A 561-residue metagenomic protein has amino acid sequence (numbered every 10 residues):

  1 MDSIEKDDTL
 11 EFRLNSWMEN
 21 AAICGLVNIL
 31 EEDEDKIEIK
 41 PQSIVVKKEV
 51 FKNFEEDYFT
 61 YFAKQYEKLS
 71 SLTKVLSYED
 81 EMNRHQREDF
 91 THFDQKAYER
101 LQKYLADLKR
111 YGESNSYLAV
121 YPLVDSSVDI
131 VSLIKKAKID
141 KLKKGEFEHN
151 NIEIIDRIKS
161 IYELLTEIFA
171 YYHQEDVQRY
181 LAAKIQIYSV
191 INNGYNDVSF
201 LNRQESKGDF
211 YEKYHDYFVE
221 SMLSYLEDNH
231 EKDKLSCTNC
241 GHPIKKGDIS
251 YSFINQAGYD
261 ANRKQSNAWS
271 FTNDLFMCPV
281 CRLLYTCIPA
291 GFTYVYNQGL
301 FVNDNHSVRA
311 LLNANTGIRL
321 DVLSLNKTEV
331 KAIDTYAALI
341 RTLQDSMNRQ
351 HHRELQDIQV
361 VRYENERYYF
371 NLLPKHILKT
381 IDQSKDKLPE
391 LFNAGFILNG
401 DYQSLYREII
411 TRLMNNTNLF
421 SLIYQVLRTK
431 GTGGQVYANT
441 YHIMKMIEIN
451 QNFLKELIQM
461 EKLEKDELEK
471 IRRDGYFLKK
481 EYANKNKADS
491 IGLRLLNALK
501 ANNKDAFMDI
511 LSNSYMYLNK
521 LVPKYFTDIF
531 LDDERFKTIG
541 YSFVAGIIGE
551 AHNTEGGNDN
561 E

Functional and structural regions predicted by a protein language model:
M1-S206, N371-Q383, T527-G557: Conserved small-residue
D2, L320-E561: Intrinsically disordered, low-complexity regulatory regions
F12, F51-F54, F59-F62, F90-F93 (+25 more regions): Phenylalanine-focused residue identity feature
N15, N20, N28, N53 (+30 more regions): Detector for Asparagine
D35, Q42, G241, N365-E366: Intrinsic-disorder/low-complexity loop/linker signature
Q42, Q65, Q86, Q95 (+17 more regions): Residue-identity detector for glutamine
Y58-Y61, Y66, Y78, Y98 (+29 more regions): Sequence-level detector for tyrosine residue identity
L165-V330: Basic, glycine-/proline-tolerant helical and adjacent loop/strand elements that line or dock onto nucleic-acid
